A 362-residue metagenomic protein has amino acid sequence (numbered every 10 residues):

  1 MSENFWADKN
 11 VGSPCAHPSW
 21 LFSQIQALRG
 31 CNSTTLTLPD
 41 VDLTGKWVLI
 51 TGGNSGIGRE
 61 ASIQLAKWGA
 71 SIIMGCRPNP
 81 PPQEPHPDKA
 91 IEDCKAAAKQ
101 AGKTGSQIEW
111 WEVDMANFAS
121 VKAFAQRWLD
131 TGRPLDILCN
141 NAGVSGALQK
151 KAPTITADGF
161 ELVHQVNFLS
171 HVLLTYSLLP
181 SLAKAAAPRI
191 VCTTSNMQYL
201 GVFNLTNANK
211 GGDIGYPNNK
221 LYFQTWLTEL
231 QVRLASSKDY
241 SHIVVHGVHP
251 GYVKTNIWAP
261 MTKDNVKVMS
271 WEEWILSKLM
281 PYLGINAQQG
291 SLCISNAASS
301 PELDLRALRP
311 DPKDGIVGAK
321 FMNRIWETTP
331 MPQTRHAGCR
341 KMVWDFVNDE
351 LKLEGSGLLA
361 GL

Functional and structural regions predicted by a protein language model:
W6, W20, I25-K263, G361: Rossmann-fold NAD(P)H-dependent dehydrogenase/reductase core
C15-S19: Intrinsically disordered, low-complexity terminal tails of fungal membrane proteins
V48-G56, V244-I257, N286-C293, A297-A298 (+3 more regions): C-terminal, well-structured subdomains that either form a transmembrane helix-short loop-helix hairpin in multi-pass
V121, W274-E327, G338: C-terminal helical subdomain
T131, R233, S300-D304, L353: Generic structural signal for alpha-helix termini and adjacent loop/cap motifs
N209-N218, W271-Y282: A conserved pocket-lining segment of Rossmann-fold NAD(P)-dependent short-chain dehydrogenase/reductase
K254-K278: A glycine/serine/threonine-rich, flexible loop-to-helix segment that serves as the NAD(P) cofactor-binding "lid"
D345-L362: C-terminal helix/juxtamembrane-tail motif
